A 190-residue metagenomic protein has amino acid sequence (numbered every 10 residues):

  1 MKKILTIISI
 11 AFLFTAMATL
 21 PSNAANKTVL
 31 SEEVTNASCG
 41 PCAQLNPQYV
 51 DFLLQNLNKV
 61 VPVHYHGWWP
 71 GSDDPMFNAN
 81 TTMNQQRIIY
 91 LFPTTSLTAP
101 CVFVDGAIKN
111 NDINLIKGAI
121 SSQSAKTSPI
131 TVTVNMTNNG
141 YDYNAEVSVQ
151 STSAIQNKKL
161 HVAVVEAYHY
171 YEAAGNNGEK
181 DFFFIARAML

Functional and structural regions predicted by a protein language model:
M1-K27: Bacterial Sec-dependent N-terminal signal peptides
I7-I8, P41, N111: A broad, structure-centric signal for solvent-exposed, well-ordered loop/edge residues that line or flank functional
F14, P21-N23, V29, F92 (+2 more regions): Generic marker of residues within folded, mature protein domains
A16, N23, S31, L54 (+2 more regions): A generic structural signal for short, solvent-exposed coil/turn residues that cap or connect secondary-structure
A16-T19, P47-L53, K117-S122: Intrinsically disordered, low-complexity boundary segments flanking structured domains
N23-G67: Local sequence-structure signature of Cys/Sec-based thiol-disulfide redox active-site neighborhoods
N58, H64-L190: Short, conserved sequence motifs used for protein processing/export or organelle targeting and for catalysis
